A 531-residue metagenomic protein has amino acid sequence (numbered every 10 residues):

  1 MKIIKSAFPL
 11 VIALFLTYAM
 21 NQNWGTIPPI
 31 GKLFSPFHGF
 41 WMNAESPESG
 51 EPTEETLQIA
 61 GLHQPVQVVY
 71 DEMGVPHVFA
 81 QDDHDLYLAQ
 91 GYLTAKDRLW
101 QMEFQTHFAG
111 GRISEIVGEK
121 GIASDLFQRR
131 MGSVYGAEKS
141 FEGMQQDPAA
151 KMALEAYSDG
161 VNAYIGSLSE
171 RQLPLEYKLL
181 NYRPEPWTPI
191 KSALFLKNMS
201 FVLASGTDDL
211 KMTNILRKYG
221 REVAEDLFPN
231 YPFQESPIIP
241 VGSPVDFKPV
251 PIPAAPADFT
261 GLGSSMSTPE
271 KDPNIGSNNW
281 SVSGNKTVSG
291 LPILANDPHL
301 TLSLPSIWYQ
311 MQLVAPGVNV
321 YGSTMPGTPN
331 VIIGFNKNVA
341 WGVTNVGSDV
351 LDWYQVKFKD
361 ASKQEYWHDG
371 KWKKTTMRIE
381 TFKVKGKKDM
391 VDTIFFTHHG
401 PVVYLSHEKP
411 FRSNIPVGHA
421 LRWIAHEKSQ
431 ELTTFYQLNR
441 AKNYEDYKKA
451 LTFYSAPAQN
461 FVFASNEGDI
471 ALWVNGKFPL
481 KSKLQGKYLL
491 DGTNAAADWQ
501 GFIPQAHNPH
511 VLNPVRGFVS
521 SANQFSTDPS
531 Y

Functional and structural regions predicted by a protein language model:
K2-I293, P298-L304, G317, G322: Substrate-recognition/specificity elements adjacent to catalytic centers across diverse enzyme folds
F79, L86-A89, K197, G290-L291 (+12 more regions): Short helix/loop capping segments that flank catalytic or ligand/cofactor-binding pockets
H107, N319-V320, M325-V391: Compact, glycine/acidic-enriched structural inserts
K139-D147, I293, K428-Q437, T527-Y531: Glycine- and acidic
N162-E170, R440, T452-Q459: Sec-exported extracytoplasmic/periplasmic mature domains
P410-T433, L438: Conserved, charged catalytic cores of large soluble enzymes
E431-F453: Alpha/propeptide regions of enzymes that mature by internal proteolysis
A456-Y531: Hydrophobic alpha-helical segments
